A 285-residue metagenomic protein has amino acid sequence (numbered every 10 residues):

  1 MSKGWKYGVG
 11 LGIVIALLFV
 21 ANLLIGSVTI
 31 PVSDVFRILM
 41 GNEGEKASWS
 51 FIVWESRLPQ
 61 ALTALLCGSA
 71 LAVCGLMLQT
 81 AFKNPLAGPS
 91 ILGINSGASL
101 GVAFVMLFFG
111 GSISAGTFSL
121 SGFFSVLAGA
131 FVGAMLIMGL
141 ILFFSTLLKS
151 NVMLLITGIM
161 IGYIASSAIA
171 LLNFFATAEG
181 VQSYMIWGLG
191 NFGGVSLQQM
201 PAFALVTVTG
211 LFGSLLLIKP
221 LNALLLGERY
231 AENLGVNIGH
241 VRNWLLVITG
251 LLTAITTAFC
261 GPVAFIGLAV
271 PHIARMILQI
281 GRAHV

Functional and structural regions predicted by a protein language model:
M1-H284: Alpha-helical transmembrane segments in inner-membrane proteins
